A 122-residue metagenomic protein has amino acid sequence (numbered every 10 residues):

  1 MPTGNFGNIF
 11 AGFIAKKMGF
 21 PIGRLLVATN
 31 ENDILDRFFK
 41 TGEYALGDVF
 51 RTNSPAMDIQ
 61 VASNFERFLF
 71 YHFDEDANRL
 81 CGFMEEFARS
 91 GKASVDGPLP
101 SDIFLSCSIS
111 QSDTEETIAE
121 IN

Functional and structural regions predicted by a protein language model:
M1-N122: PLP-dependent amino-acid enzyme catalytic core
